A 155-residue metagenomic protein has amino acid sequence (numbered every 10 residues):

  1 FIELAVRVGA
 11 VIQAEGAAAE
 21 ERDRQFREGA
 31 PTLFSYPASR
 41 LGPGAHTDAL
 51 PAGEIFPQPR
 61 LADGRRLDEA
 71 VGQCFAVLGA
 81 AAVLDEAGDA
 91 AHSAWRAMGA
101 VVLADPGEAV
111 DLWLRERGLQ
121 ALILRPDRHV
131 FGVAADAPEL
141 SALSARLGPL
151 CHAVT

Functional and structural regions predicted by a protein language model:
F1-T155: Helical substrate-recognition/capping region of FAD-dependent monooxygenase/halogenase enzymes
